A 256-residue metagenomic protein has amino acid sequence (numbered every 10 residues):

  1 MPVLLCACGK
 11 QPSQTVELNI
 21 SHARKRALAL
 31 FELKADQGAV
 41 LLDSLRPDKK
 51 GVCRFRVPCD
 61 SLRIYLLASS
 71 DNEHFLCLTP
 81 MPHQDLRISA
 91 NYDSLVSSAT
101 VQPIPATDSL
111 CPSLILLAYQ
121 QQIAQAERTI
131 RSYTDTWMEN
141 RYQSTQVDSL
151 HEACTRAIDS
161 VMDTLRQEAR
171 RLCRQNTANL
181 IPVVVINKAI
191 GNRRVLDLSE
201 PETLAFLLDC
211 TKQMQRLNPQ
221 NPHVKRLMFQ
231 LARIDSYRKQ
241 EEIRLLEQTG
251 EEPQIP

Functional and structural regions predicted by a protein language model:
M1-C8: Sec-dependent bacterial lipoprotein signal peptides
C8-R166: A non-transmembrane, solvent-exposed segment enriched in polar/low-complexity residues
T155-R156, R194-T203: Short coil/turn connectors between adjacent alpha-helices in alpha-solenoid helical repeat scaffolds
V161-L172, A205-M214: Amphipathic alpha-helices of TPR/Sel1-like and other helical repeat/solenoid scaffolds
C173, T177, S199-E202, P219: Structural signature of alpha-solenoid helical repeat scaffolds
A178-R193: Amphipathic alpha-helical repeat scaffolds of TPR domains
I190-D197, K239: Short coil/turn linking the two alpha-helices of tandem helical-hairpin repeats
C210-P256: N-proximal helix/coil linker or "cap" segments that precede and/or mark the start of modular domains
